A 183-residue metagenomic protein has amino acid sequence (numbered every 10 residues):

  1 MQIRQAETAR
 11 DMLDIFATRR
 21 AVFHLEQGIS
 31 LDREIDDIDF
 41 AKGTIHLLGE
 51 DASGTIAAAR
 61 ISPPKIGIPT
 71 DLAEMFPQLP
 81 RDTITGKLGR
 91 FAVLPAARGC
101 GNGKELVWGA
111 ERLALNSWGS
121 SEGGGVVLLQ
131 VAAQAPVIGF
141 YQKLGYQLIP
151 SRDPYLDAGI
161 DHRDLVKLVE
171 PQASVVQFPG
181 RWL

Functional and structural regions predicted by a protein language model:
M1-T55, V176-R181: Short amphipathic alpha-helix that is part of the acyltransferase structural core
G43-L47, I84, G89, G159-L165: Short beta-strand micro-motifs in enzyme catalytic cores
L48, G54-Q78, T85-K87, A92: Conserved beta-strand in the GNAT
G89, L94, A132-Q134: Residue-level recognition of the GNAT/N-acetyltransferase active site
V93, G99-L115: Conserved acetyl-CoA-binding loop-helix of GNAT-fold acetyltransferases
V107, A114-Q134: Conserved GNAT acetyl-CoA-binding A-motif
L128-A132, Q142, Q147-D164, L168: Conserved catalytic-core motifs of GNAT/GCN5-like acyltransferases
